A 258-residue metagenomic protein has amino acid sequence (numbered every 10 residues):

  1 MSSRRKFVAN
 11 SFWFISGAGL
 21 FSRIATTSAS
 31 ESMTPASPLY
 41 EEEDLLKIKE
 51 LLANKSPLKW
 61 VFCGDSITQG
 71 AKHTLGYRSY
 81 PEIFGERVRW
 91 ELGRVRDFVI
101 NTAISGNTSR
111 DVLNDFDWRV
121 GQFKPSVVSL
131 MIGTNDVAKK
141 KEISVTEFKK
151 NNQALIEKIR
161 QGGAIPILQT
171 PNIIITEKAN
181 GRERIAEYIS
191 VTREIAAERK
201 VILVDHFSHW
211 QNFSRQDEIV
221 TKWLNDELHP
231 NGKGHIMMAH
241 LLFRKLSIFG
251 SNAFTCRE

Functional and structural regions predicted by a protein language model:
M1-I15: N-terminal secretory signal peptides and thylakoid transit peptides that target proteins across membranes
L20-T34: Bacterial Sec-dependent signal peptides at the C-terminal "C-region" and cleavage site
E31-S105, F116-K124: Serine-esterase "nucleophile elbow" of acetyl-processing enzymes
V61-F62, G93-F123, N135-P166: Internal alpha/beta domain cores that form substrate/cofactor-binding pockets in large enzymes and binding proteins
S66-Q69, I104-S109, T134-K139, N172-T176 (+1 more regions): Solvent-exposed loop/turn segments at secondary-structure junctions within structured extracellular/periplasmic domains
A71-G76, K140-S144, K178-E183: Short, solvent-exposed loop/turn segments at secondary-structure boundaries
S129-G133, I167-L168: Conserved, well-ordered alpha-helix/loop/beta-strand core segments that scaffold catalytic motifs
N172-E258: Catalytic His-Asp segment of secreted/periplasmic serine-dependent ester chemistry enzymes
